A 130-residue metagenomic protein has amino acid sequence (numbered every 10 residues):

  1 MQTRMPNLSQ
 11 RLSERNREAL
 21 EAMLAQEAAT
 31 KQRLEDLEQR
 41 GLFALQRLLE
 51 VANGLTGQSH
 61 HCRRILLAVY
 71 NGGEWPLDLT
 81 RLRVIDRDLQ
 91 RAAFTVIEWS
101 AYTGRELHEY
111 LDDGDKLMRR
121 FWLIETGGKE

Functional and structural regions predicted by a protein language model:
Q2-P6: Acidic, low-complexity intrinsically disordered segments
R11-T56: Short terminal alpha-helical segments
G41-A44, L48, G73, A92 (+1 more regions): Amphipathic alpha-helices that form helix-helix packing interfaces
L42, Q46, S59-L67, R91: Non-catalytic, well-ordered alpha-helical scaffold segments
E50, H61-W75, T95, W99: Short, hydrophobic/amphipathic alpha-helical patches that form generic packing surfaces within helical domains
L55-Q58, L107: Residue-level recognition of alpha-helical structural elements
W75-E130: Polybasic, proline/glycine-rich intrinsically disordered low-complexity segments
